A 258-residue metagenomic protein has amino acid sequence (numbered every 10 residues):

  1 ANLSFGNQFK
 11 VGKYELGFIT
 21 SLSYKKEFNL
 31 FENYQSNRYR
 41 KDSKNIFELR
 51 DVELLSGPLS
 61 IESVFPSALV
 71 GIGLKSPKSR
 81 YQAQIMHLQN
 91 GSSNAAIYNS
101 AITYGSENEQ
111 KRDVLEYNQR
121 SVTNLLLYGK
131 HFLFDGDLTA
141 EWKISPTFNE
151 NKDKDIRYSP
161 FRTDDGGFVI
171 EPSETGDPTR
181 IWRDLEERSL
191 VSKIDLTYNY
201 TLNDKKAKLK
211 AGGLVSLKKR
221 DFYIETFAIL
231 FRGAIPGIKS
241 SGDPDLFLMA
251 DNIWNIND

Functional and structural regions predicted by a protein language model:
A1-A96, R120-L125: Transmembrane beta-barrel wall of Gram-negative outer-membrane proteins
N7-F9, T103, L133, Y200: Short acidic, glycine-rich loop/turn motifs
V11, L16-L22, V52, V64 (+9 more regions): Extended aliphatic helical segments
N33-K44, L88-N90, I97-E109, I156-G166 (+1 more regions): Flexible, surface-exposed loop regions and adjacent strand-edge segments of Gram-negative outer-membrane beta-barrel
D42-L54, S100-K111, D164-P178, W254-D258: Flexible, solvent-exposed coil segments and beta strand-coil junctions, predominantly the extracellular/periplasmic
G57-L59, N108, R112-E116, I181-L185: Outer-membrane beta-barrel domain signature
K75, S79, Q84, N118-D258: Face-selective signature of the C-terminal outer-membrane beta-barrel domain
G91-A96, G105, E109, D113-V122 (+2 more regions): Generic N-terminal amphipathic/basic segments
